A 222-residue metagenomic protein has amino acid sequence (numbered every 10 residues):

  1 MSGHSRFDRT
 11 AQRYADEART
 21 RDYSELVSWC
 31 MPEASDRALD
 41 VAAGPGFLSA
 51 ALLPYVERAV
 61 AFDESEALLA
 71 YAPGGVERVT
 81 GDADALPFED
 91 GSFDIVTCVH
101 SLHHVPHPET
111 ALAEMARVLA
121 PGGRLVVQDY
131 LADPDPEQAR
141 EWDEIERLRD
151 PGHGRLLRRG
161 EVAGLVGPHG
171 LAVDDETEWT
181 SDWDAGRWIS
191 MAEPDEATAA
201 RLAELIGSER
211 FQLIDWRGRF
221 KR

Functional and structural regions predicted by a protein language model:
M1-A34, F47-A51, L68, R187-I189: Conserved class I S-adenosyl-L-methionine
L39-V41, P45-A85: Class I SAM-dependent methyltransferase SAM/SAH-binding core
T97: A conserved beta-strand element that flanks and buttresses the S-adenosyl-L-methionine
H100-S101: Short catalytic micro-motifs in class I SAM-dependent methyltransferases
E109-P121: A short glycine-rich, Lys/Arg-flanked "PGG" loop and its adjoining helix->strand segment in the class I
V126-L148: Conserved class I S-adenosyl-L-methionine
R155-H169: Short alpha-helix
H169-R222: Conserved Class I S-adenosyl-L-methionine
